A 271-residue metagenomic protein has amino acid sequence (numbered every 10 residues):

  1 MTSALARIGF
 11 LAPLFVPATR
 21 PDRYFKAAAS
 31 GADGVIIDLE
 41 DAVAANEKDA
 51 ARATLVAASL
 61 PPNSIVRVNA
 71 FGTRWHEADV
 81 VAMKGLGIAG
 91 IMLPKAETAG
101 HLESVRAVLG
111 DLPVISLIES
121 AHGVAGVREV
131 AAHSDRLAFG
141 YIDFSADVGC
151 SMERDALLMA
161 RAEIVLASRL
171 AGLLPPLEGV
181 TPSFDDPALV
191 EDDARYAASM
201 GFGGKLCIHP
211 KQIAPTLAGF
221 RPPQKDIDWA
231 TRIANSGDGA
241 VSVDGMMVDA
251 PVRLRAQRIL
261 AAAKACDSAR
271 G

Functional and structural regions predicted by a protein language model:
M1-G271: Expand to "…catalyze enediolate/carbanion chemistry for C-C bond making/breaking, isomerization, decarboxylation
